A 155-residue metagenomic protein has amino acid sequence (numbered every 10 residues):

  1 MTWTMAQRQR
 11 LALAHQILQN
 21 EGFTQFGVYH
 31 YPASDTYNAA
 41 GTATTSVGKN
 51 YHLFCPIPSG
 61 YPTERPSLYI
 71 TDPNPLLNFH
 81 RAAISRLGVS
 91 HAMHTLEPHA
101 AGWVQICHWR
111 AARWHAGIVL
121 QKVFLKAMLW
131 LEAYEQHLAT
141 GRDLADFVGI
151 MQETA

Functional and structural regions predicted by a protein language model:
M1-F54, G60-A155: UBC/E2-like fold recognition across ubiquitin and ubiquitin-like conjugation systems, capturing catalytically active
